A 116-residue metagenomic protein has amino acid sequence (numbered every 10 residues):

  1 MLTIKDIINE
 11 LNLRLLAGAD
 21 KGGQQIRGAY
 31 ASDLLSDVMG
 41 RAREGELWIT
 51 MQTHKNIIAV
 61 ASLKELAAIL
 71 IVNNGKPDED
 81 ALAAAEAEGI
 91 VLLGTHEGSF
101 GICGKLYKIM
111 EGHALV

Functional and structural regions predicted by a protein language model:
M1-A19: N-terminal, charge-rich interaction modules
I8-E10, A31, E79: Generic N-terminal initiation segments characterized by hydrophobic and/or small/turn-forming residues
D20-Q24, D33-L47, M51-V116: Feature captures the catalytic cores and cofactor-binding loops of soluble hydro-lyases/lyases that act on carboxylate
R27-A29: Structured beta-strand/loop patches that form or line metal/cofactor-binding pockets in enzymes
